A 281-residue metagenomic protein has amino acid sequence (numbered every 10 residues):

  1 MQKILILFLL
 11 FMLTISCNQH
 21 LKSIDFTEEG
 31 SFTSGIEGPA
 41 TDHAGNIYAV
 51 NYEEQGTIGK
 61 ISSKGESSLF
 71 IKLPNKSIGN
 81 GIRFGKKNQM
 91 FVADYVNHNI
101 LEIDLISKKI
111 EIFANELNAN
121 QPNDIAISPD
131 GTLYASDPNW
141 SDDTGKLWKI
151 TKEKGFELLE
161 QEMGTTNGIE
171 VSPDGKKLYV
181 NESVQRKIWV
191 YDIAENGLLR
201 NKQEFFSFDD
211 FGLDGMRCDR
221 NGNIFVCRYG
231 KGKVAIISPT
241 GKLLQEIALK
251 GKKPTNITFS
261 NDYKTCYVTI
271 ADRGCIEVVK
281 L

Functional and structural regions predicted by a protein language model:
I4-L13: Sec-dependent N-terminal signal peptides
N18-S34, G65, I71, K202-Q203: A short helix->beta-strand "capping" segment at the edge of beta-propeller domains
G30-I47, P74-D94, E116-T144, E160-K177 (+4 more regions): Beta-rich, blade/repeat-based domains predominating in secreted/periplasmic proteins but also intracellular
A49-I71: Beta-propeller domains
T57-G59, N99-L101, K146-W148, K187-W189 (+2 more regions): A short loop-to-beta-strand structural motif that recurs across blades of beta-propeller domains
I61-E66, D104-K108, I150-K154, I193-G197 (+2 more regions): Short loop/turn segments that connect beta-strands within beta-propeller blades
S68-K72, E111-N115, E157-Q161, L199-F206 (+1 more regions): Beta-propeller fold detector
